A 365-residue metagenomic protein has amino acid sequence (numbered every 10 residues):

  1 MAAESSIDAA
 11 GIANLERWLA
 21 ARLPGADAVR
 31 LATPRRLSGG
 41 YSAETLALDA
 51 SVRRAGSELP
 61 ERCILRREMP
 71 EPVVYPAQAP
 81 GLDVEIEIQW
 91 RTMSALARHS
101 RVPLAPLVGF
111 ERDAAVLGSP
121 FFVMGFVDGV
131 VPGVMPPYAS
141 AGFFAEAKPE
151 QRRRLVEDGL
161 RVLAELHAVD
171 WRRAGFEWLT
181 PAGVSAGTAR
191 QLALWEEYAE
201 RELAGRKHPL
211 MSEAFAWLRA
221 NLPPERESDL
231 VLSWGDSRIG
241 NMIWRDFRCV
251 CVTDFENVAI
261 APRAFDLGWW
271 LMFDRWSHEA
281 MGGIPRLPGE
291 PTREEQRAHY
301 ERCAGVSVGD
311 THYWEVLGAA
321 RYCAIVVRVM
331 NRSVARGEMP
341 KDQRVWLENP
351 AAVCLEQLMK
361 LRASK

Functional and structural regions predicted by a protein language model:
M1-V29: Juxta-kinase regulatory segment immediately upstream of eukaryotic protein kinase catalytic domains
P34-M211, N221-D229: ATP-binding pocket architecture of kinase catalytic cores
L232-W234, I239: Catalytic-loop of the protein kinase fold
T253-N257: Activation of the activation-loop gatekeeper triad in protein kinase-fold domains
F265-G305, G318-G337: Active-site activation/catalytic loop segments of kinase-like enzymes and analogous catalytic loops in related
D310, A324-K365: Helical subdomain adjoining the active site within ATP-dependent kinase catalytic cores
